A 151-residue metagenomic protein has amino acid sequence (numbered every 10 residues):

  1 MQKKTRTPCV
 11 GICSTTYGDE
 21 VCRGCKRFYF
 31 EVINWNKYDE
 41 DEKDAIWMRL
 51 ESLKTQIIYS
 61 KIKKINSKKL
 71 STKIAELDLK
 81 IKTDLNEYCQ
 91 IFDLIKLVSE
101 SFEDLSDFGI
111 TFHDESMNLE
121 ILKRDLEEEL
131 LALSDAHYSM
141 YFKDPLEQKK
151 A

Functional and structural regions predicted by a protein language model:
M1-K64: N-terminal cysteine/histidine-rich coordination modules
V10, D44-E51, S71, A75 (+3 more regions): Generic detector of well-ordered alpha-helical segments enriched in charged/polar residues, highlighting helical
I58-E115: Short flanking/linker segments adjacent to small metal-binding domains or redox-active Cys/His motifs
S101-A151: C-terminal, charged low-complexity interaction regions
